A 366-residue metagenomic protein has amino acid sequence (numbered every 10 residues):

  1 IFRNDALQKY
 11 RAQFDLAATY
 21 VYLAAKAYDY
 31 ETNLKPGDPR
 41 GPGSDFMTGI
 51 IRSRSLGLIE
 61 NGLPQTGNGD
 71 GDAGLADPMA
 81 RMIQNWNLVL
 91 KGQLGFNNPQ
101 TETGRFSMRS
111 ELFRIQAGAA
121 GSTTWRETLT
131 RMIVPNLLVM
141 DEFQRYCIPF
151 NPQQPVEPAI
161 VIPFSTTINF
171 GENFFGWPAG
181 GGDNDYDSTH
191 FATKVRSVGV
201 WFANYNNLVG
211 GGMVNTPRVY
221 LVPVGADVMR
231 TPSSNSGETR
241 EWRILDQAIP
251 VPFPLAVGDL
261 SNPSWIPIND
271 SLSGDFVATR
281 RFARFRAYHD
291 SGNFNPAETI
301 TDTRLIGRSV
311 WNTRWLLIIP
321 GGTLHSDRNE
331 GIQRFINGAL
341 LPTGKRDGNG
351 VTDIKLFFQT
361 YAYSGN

Functional and structural regions predicted by a protein language model:
I1-N366: Terminal targeting/assembly segments
